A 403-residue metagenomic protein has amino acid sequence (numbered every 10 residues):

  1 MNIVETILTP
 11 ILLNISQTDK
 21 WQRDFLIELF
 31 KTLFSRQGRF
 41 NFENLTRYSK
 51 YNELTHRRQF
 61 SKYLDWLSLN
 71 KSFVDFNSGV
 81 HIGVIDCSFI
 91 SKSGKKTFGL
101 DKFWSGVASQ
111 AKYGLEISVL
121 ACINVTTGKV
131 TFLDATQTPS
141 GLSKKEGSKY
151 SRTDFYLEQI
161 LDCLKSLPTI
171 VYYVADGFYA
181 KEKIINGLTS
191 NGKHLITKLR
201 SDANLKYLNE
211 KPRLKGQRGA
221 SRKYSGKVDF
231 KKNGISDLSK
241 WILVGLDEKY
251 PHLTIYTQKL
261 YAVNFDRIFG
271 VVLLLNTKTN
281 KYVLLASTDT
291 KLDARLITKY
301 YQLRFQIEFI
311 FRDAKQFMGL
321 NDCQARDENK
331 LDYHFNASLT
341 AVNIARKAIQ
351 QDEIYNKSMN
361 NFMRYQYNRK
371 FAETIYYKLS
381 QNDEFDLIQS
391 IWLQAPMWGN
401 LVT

Functional and structural regions predicted by a protein language model:
P10, N14-K95, R222-K227, N360-S380: Electropositive nucleic-acid engagement tracts
N44-R47, G106-I170, V263-L284, K291: Electropositive, glycine- and tryptophan-enriched low-complexity nucleic-acid-binding patches
L45, G79-S93, L120, Y173-A180 (+4 more regions): Short, conserved catalytic/metal-binding motifs centered on acidic residues
T55, F60-K129, L133, V244-D247 (+1 more regions): Active-site-proximal, Lys/Arg-enriched surface segment that forms a nucleic-acid-binding/basic interface patch
G79-V84, Y377-T403: Long, charge-rich low-complexity segments
F89, V228, A294-A325: Short amphipathic alpha-helical "interface-anchor" segments enriched in bulky aromatics
G141-G270, N356-N360, L401: An internal, acidic/charged active-site-proximal segment that coordinates divalent cations and/or engages
D322-Y376: Basic, amphipathic alpha-helical segments enriched in Lys/Arg and hydrophobic/aromatic residues
